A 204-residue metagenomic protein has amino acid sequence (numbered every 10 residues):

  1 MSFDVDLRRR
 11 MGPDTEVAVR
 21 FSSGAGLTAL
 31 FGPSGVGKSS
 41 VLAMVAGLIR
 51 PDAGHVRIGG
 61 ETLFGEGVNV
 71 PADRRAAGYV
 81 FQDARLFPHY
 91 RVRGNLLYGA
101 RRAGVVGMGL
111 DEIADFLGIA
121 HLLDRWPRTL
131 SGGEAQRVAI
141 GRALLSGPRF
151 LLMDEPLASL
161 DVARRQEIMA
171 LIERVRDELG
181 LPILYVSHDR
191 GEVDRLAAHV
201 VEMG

Functional and structural regions predicted by a protein language model:
A46: Helix-to-loop junction immediately C-terminal to a conserved catalytic motif
E61-G65, V105-L122, E173-R174: Conserved ABC ATPase "signature" region
L63-Y79, R102: ABC ATPase NBD coupling module
W126-L130, E134-Q136: Conserved ABC ATPase signature
L145-R149: A short, proline-enriched helix->beta-strand linker immediately N-terminal to the Walker B motif in ABC-type P-loop
L151-E155: Catalytic Walker B motif of ABC-type/P-loop ATPase nucleotide-binding domains
G180-V186: Conserved H-loop
